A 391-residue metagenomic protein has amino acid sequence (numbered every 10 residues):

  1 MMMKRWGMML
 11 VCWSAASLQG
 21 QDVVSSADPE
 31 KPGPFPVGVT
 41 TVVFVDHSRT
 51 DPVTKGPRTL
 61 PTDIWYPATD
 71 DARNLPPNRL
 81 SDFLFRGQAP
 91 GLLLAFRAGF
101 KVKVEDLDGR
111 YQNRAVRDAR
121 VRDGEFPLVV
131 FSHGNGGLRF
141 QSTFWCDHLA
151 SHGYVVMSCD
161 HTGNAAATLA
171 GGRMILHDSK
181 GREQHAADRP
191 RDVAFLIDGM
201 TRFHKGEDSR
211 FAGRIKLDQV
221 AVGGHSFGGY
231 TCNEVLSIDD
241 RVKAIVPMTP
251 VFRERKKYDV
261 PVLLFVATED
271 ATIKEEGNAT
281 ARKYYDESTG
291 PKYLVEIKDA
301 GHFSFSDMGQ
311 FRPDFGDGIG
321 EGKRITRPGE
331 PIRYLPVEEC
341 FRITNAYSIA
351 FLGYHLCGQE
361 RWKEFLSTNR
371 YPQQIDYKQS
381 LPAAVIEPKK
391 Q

Functional and structural regions predicted by a protein language model:
L10-Q19: Hydrophobic h-region of N-terminal signal peptides that target proteins for export in Gram-negative bacteria
Q21-V129, R327-Y334: Domain-level recognition of soluble alpha/beta enzyme cores, biased toward histidine phosphatases/phosphomutases
Q21-V39, V45-H47, K55-P57, T69 (+3 more regions): Alpha/beta-hydrolase-fold serine-hydrolase catalytic core, especially in secreted/extracellular enzymes
W65-R73, R79-K101, F140-I175, G290 (+2 more regions): Active-site machinery of serine-nucleophile hydrolases
R110-F126, V130-L169, D270-E275: Short substrate-entry loop that stabilizes the transition state in hydrolases
R120-D123, K243-F305: The feature captures the conserved acid-bearing segment of alpha/beta-hydrolase catalytic domains
G163-A165, L169-G172, H177-L217: Alpha/beta-hydrolase active-site loop
L196-D259: Primarily recognizes the serine-hydrolase "nucleophile elbow" in alpha/beta-hydrolase and SGNH/GDSL folds
